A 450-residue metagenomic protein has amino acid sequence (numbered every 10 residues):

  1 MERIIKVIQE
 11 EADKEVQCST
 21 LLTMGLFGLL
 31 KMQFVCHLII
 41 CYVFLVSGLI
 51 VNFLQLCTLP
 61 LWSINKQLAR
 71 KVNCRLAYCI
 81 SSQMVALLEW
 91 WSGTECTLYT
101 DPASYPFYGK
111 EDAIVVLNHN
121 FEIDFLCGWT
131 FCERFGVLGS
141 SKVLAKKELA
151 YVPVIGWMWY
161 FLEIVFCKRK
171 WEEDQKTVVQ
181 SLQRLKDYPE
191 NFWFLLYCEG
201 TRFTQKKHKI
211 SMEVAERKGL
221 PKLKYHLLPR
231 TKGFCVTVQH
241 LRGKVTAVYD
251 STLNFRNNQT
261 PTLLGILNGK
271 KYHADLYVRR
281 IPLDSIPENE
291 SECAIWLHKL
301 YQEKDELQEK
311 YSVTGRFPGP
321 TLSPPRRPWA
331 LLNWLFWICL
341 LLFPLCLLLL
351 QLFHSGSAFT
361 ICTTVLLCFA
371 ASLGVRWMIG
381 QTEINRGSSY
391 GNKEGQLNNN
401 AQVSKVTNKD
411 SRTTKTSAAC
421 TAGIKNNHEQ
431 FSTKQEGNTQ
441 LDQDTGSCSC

Functional and structural regions predicted by a protein language model:
M1-L22, P106-F107, K244-V245, G387-C450: Cytosol/nucleoplasm-facing, intrinsically disordered, low-complexity tails of endomembrane-system membrane proteins
E2-I114, C127, N398: Membrane-anchoring hydrophobic helices of lipid-metabolizing enzymes
E2-N52, L322-G380: Alpha-helical bilayer-embedded segments of polytopic membrane proteins, i.e., transmembrane/intramembrane helices
F44, G48-L49, L59-S63, A86 (+7 more regions): N-terminal pre-first-transmembrane soluble regions of secretory-pathway and organelle membrane proteins
A77-S82, V152, R230-F234, K271: A structural signal for well-ordered alpha-helical scaffolds and beta->alpha junctions
L87-L263: Soluble catalytic domains of membrane acyltransferases
R134-L138, P344-V365, G374, N426-H428 (+2 more regions): Cytochrome P450
E190, I210-I338, F359-C362, L367-K405 (+1 more regions): Catalytic lobes of large eukaryotic enzymes
